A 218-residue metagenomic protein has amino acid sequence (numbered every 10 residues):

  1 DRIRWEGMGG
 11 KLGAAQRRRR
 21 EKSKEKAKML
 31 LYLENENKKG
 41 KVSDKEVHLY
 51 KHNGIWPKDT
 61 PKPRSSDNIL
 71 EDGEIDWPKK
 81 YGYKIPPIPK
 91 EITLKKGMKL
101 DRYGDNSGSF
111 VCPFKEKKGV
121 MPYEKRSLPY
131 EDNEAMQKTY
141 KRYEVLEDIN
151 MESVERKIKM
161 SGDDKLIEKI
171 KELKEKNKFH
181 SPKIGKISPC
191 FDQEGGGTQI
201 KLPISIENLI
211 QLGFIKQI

Functional and structural regions predicted by a protein language model:
D1-I218: Catalytic toxin/effector domains delivered as secreted proteins or via bacterial secretion systems
